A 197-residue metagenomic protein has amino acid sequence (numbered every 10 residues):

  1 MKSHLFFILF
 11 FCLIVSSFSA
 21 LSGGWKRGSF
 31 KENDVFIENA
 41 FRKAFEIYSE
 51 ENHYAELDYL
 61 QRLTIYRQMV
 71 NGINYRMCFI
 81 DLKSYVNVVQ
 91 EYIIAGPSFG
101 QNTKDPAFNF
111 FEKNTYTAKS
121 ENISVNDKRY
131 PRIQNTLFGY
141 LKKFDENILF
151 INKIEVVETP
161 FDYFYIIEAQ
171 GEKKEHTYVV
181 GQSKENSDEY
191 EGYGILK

Functional and structural regions predicted by a protein language model:
K2-K197: N- and C-terminal low-complexity/disordered segments
